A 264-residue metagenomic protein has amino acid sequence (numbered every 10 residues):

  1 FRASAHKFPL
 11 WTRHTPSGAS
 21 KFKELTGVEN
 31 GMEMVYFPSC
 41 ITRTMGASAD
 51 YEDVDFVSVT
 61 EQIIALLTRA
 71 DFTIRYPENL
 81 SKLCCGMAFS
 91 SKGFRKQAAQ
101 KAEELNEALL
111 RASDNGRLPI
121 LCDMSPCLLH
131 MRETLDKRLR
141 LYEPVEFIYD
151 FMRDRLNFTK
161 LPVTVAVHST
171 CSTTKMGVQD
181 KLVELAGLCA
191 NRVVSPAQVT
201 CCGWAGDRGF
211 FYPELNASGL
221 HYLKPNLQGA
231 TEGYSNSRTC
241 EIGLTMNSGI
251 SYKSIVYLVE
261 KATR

Functional and structural regions predicted by a protein language model:
F1-R264: Iron-sulfur cluster-binding electron-transfer modules in prokaryotic oxidoreductases
